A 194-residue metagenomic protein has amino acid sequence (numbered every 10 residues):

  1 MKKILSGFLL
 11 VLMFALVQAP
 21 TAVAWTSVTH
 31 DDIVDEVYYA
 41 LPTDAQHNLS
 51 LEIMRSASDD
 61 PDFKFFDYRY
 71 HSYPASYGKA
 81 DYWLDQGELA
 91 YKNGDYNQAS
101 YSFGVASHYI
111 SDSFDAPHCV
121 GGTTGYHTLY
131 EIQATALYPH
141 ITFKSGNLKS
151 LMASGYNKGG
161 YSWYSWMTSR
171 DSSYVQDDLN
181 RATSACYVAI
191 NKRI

Functional and structural regions predicted by a protein language model:
M1-L5, Y96-A99: Structural motif marking the loop-to-transmembrane transition
K2-A22: Sec-dependent N-terminal signal peptides of Gram-positive bacterial secreted proteins and lipoproteins
L9-L10, V37, D115: Enrichment for repetitive, rod-forming helical segments
F14-L16, V28, A106: Intrinsically disordered, low-complexity regions enriched for glutamine and histidine
Q18-G94, Q98-Y101, C119-I194: N-terminal, motif-rich segments that launch catalysis or mediate targeting to/interaction with membranes, typified by
A99-S111: Short alpha-helix carrying the canonical HExxH Zn2+-binding catalytic motif
I110-G122: Catalytic Zn2+-binding segment of zinc metalloproteases
